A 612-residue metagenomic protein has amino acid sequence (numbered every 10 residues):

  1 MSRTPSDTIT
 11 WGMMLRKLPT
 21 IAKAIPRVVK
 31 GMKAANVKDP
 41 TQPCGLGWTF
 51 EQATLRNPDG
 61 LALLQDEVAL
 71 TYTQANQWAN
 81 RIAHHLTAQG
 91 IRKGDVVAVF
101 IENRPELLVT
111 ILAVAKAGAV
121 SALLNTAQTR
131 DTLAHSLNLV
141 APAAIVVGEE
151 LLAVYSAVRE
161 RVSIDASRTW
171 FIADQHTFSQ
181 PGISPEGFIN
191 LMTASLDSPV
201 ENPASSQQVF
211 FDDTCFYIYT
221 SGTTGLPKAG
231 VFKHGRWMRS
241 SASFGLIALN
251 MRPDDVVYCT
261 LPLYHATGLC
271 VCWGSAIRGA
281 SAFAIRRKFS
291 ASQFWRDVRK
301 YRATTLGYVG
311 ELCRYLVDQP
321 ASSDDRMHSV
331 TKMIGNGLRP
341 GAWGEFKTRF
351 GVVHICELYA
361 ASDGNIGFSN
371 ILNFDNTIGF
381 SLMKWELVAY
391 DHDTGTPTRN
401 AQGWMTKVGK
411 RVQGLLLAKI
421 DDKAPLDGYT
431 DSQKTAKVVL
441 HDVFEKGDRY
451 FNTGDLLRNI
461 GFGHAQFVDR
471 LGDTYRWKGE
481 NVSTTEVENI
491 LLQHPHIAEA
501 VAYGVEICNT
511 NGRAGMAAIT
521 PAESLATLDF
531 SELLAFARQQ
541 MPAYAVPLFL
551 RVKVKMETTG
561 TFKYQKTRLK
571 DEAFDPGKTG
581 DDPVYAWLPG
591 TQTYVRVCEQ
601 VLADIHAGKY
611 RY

Functional and structural regions predicted by a protein language model:
S2-L18, A88-Q89, L112, K116-A194 (+2 more regions): Structural core segment of the AMP-binding/adenylate-forming
D39-G47, D59-R104, L108-L112, T129-N138 (+1 more regions): Conserved AMP-binding/adenylate-forming core of the ANL superfamily
T71-T73, S206-Q208, C215-R239: Conserved AMP-binding A3 loop
H84, Q128-D131, H135, I145-V147 (+6 more regions): AMP-binding/adenylate-forming catalytic core of the ANL superfamily
F171, L196-Y219, L226, L249-V256: Conserved pre-ATP/AMP-binding loop-to-beta segment of ANL
I172, M541-Y564, D581-R611: AMP-binding/adenylate-forming catalytic domain of the ANL superfamily
M238-V256, Y264-T304: Conserved AMP-binding/adenylation subdomain of ANL enzymes
R278, K300-V309, V317-H392, P425: Gly/Ser/Thr-rich phosphate-binding loop
